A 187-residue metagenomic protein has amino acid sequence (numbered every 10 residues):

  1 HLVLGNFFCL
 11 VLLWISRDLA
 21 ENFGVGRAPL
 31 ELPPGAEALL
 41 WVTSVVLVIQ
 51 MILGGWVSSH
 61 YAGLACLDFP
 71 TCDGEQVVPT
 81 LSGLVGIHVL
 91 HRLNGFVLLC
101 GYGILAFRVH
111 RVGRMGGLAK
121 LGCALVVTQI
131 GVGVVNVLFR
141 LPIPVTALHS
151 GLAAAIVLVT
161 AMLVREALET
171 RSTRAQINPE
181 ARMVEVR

Functional and structural regions predicted by a protein language model:
L2-R187: Polytopic transmembrane helical bundles with strong interfacial aromatic enrichment
